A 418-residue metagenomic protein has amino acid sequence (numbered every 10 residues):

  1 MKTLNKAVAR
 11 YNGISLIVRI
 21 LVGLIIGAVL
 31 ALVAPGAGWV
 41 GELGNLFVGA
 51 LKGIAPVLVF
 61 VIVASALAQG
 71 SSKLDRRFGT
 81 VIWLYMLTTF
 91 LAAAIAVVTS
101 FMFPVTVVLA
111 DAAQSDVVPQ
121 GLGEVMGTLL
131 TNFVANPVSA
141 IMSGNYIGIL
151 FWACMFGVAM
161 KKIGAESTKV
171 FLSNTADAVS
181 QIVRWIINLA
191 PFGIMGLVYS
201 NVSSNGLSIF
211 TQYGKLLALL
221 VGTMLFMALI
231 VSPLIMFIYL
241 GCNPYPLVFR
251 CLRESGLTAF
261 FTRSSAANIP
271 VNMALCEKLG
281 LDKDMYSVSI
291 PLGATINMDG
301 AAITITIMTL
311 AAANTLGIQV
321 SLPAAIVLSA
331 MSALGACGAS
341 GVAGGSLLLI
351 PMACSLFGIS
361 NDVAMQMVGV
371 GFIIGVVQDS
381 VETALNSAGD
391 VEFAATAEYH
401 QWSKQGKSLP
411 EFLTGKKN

Functional and structural regions predicted by a protein language model:
A7-V33, V48-L51, R76-L247, K407-L413 (+1 more regions): Signature of multi-pass transmembrane helix bundles
W39-V40, D75, F171, L207-K215 (+3 more regions): Membrane-water interface of transmembrane alpha-helices in multipass transporters/channels
G41-G49, S139, V170-W185, L247-T258 (+3 more regions): Short amphipathic alpha-helical coupling elements at transmembrane boundaries
A50, M86-F90, A94, V221-L225 (+4 more regions): Hydrophobic transmembrane alpha-helical segments of multi-pass transport and channel proteins
L58, G193, S264-N272, A302-M308 (+2 more regions): Transmembrane helix boundary and interhelical junction motifs in multipass membrane proteins
K73-V81, Q181-N188, K278-A294, L322-P323 (+2 more regions): Membrane-interface alpha-helices at helix entry/exit sites of multi-pass transporters
E254-A336, A394, K407-G415: Helix-loop-helix junctions within the multi-pass membrane cores of secondary transporters/permeases
I307-N418: Transmembrane alpha-helical segments and their short flanking loops that form helix-hairpins/helix-helix interfaces
